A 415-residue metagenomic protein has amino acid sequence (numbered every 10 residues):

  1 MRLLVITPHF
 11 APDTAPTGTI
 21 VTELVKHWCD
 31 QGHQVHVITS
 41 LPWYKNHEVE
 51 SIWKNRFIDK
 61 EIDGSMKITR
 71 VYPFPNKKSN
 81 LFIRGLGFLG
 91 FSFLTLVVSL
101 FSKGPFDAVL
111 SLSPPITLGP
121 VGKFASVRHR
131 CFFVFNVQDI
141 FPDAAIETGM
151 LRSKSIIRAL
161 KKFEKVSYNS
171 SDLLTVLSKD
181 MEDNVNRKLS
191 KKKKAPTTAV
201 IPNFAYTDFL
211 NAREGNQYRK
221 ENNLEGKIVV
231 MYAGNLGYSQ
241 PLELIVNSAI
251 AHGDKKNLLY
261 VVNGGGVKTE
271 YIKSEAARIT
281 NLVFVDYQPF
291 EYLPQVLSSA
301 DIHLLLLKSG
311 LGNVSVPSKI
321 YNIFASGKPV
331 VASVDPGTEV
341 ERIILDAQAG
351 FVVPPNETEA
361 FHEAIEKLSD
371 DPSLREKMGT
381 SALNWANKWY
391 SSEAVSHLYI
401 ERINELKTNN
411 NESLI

Functional and structural regions predicted by a protein language model:
M1-I62, H252-D254, E412-I415: N-terminal subdomain of nucleotide-sugar transferases
T39, K154-R213, V283-F284: Donor nucleotide-sugar binding/catalytic pocket of nucleotide-sugar-dependent glycosyltransferases
S51-I58, L210-N223, L414: A short helix/loop element that forms part of the nucleotide-sugar donor recognition site in Leloir-type
A205, L224-Q240, V246-A249, V261: Conserved donor-binding/catalytic core segment of Leloir-type glycosyltransferases
Q240, Y287-V296, H303-F324, P329-R342: Nucleotide-sugar-dependent
K255-N257, V261-G264, T269-P294: Nucleotide-activated donor-binding/catalytic signature segment of Leloir-type glycosyltransferases, i.e., the conserved
D335-I365, L374: Change "using UDP/GDP/dTDP sugars" to "using nucleotide sugars
A360, K367, L374-K388: A short, well-ordered alpha-helix in the C-terminal region of glycosyltransferases
